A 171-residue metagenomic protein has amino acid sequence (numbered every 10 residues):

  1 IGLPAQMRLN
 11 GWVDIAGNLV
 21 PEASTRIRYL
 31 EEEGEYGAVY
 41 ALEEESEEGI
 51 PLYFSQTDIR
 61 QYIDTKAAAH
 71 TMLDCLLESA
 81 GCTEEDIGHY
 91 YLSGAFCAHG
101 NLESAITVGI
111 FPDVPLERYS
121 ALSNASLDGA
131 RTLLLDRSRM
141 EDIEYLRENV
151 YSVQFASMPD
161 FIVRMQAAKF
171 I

Functional and structural regions predicted by a protein language model:
I1-I171: Helical "lid/coupling" subdomains associated with nucleotide-phosphate turnover
